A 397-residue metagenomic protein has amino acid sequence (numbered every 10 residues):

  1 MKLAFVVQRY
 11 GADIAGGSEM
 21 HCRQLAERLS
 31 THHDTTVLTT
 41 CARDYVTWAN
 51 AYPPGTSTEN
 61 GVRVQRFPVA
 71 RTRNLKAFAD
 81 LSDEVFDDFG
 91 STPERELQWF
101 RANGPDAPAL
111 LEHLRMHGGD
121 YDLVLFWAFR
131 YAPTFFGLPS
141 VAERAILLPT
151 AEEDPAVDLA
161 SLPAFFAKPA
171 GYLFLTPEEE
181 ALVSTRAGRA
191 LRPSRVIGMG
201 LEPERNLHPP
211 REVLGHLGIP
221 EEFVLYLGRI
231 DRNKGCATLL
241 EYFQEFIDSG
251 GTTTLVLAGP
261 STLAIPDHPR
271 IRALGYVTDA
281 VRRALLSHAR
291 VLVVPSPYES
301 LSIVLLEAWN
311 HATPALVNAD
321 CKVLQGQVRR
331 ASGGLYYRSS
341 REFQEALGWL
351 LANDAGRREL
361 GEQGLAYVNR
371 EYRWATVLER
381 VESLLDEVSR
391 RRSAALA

Functional and structural regions predicted by a protein language model:
A4, L173, H216-K234, L240-Q244 (+1 more regions): Conserved donor-binding/catalytic core segment of Leloir-type glycosyltransferases
R144-P155, S161-H208, I219: Donor nucleotide-sugar binding/catalytic pocket of nucleotide-sugar-dependent glycosyltransferases
G259-A284, V291: Nucleotide-activated donor-binding/catalytic signature segment of Leloir-type glycosyltransferases, i.e., the conserved
P266, L306, D320-A331, L335-Y336: Short acidic/histidine- and often glycine-rich active-site loop of Leloir-type glycosyltransferases that engages
P297: Aromatic "clamp/platform" in nucleotide-sugar-dependent glycosyltransferases that forms part of the donor/acceptor
P314-N318: Short hydrophobic beta-strand element within catalytic cores of glycosyltransferases and related nucleotide-activated
R330, G334-R341, W349-D354: Conserved acidic donor-binding segment of nucleotide-sugar-dependent glycosyltransferases
W349, G356-R370, R380: A short, well-ordered alpha-helix in the C-terminal region of glycosyltransferases
